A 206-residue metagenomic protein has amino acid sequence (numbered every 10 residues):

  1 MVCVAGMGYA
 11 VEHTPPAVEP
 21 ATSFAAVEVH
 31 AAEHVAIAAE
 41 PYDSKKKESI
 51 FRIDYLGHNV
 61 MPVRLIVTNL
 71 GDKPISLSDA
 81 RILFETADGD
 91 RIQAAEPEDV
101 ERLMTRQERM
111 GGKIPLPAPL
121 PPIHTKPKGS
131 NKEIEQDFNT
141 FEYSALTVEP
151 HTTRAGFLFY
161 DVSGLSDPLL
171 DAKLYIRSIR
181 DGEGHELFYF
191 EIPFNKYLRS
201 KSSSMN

Functional and structural regions predicted by a protein language model:
M1-G6: Bacterial N-terminal signal peptides
Y9-N206: Conserved functional micro-motifs across diverse proteins
